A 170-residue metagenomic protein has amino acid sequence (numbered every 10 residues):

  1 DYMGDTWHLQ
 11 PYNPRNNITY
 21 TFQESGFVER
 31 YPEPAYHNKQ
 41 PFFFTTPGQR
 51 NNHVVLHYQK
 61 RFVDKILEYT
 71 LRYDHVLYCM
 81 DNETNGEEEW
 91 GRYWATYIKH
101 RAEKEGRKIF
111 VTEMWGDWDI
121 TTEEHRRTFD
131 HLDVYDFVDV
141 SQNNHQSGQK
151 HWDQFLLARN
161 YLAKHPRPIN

Functional and structural regions predicted by a protein language model:
D1-D136: Active-site mouth of glycoside hydrolases
A95-A102, G106, R127-N170: Catalytic-core region of carbohydrate-active enzymes that cleave or remodel glycosidic bonds
